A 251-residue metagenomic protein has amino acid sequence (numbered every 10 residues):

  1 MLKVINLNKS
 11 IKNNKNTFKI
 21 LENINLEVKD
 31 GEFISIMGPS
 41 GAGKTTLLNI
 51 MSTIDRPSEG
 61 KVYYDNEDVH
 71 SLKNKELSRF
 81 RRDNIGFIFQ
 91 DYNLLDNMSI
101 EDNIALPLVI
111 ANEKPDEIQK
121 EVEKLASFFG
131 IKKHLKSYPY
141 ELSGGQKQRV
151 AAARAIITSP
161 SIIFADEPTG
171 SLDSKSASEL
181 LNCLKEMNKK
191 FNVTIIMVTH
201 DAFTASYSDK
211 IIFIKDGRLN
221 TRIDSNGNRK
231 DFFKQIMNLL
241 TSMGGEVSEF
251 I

Functional and structural regions predicted by a protein language model:
S52: Helix-to-loop junction immediately C-terminal to a conserved catalytic motif
G60-D68: Conserved ABC transporter NBD signature motif
M98-A105: Short coil-to-helix segment of the ABC ATPase nucleotide-binding domain corresponding to the Q-loop/switch region
Y138-L142, Q146-Q148: Conserved ABC ATPase signature
I157-S161: A short, proline-enriched helix->beta-strand linker immediately N-terminal to the Walker B motif in ABC-type P-loop
I163-D166: Catalytic Walker B motif of ABC-type/P-loop ATPase nucleotide-binding domains
R218-S242: Conserved beta-strand-loop-alpha-helix hinge in the C-terminal portion of ABC ATPase nucleotide-binding domains
